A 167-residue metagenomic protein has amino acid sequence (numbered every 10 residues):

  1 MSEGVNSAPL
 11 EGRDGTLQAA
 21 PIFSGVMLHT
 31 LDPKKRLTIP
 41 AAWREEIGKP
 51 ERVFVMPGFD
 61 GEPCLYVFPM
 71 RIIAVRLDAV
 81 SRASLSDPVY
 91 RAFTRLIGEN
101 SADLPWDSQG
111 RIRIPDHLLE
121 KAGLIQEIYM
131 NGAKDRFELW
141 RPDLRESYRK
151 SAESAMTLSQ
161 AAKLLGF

Functional and structural regions predicted by a protein language model:
M1-H29, P33, A42-Q109, D116-F167: Flexible "stalk/tail and boundary" regions
